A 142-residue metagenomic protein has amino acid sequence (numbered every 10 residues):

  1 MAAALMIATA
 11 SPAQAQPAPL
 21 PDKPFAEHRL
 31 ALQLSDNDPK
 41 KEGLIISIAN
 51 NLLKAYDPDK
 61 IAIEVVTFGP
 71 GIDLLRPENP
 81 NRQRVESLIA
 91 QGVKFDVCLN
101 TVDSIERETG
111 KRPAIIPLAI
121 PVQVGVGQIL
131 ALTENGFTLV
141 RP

Functional and structural regions predicted by a protein language model:
M1-T9: Bacterial N-terminal signal peptides
A13-P142: Secreted/extracellular ectodomain signature
